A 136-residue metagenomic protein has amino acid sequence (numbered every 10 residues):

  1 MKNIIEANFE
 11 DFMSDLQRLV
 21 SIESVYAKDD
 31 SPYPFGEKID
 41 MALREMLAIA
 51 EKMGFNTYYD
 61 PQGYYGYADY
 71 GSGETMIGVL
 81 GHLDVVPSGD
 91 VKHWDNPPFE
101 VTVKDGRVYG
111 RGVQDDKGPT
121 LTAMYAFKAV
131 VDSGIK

Functional and structural regions predicted by a protein language model:
K2-V113, D132-K136: Acidic/His- and Gly-rich active-site-bordering loop/insert found across diverse amide/peptide-bond hydrolases
D116-K136: Acidic/histidine-rich catalytic neighborhood of metal-dependent amide-processing enzymes
